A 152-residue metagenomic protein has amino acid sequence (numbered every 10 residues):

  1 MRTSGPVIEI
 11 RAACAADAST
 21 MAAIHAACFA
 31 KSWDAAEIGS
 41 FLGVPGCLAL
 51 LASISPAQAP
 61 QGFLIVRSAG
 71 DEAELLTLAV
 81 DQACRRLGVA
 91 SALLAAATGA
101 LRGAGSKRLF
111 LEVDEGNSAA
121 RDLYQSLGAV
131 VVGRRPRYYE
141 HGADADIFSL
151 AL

Functional and structural regions predicted by a protein language model:
M1-R2, C47, R108, D114 (+2 more regions): Conserved catalytic core of the tyrosine transesterase superfamily
R2-G5, A12-L87, S91-A104, A151-L152: Acetyl-CoA-dependent GNAT
F29, F63, C84, L123 (+2 more regions): Conserved hydrophobic/aromatic "anchor" residues that stabilize well-ordered secondary structure elements
A36, E112, Q125, V130-D146: Conserved catalytic-core motifs of GNAT/GCN5-like acyltransferases
D81, D114-G116: Residue-level recognition of the GNAT/N-acetyltransferase active site
L94, N117-A120, R137-G142: Short glycine/proline-centered loop/turn elements that form peptide/ligand docking sites
L101-E112, R135: Conserved GNAT acetyl-CoA-binding A-motif
